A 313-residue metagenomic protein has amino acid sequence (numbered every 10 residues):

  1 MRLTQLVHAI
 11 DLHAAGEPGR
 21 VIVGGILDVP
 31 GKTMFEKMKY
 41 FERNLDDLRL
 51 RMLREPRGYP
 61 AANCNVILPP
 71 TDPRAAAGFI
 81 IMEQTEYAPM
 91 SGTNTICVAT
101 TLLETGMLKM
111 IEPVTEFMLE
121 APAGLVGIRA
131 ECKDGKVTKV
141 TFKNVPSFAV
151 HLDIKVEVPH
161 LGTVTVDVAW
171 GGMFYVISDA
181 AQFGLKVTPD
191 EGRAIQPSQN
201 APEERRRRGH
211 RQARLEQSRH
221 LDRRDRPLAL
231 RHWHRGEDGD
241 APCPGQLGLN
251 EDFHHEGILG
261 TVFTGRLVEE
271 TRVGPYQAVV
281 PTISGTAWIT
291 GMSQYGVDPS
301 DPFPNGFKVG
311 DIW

Functional and structural regions predicted by a protein language model:
M1-D167, V176-W313: A glycine-rich beta-to-alpha transition motif near the start of alpha/beta enzyme domains, typified by
G172: Glycine-rich ThDP/TPP pyrophosphate-binding loop and its adjacent helix/strand module within ThDP-dependent enzymes
